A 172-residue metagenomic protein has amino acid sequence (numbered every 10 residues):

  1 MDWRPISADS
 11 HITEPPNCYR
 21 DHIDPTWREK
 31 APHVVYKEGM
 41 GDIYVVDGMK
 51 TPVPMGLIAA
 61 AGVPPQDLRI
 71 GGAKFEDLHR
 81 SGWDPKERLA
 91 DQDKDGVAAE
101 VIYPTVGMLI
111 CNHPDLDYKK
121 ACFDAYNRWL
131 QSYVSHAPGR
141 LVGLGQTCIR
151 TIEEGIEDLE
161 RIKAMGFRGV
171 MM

Functional and structural regions predicted by a protein language model:
M1-M172: Helix-coil boundary/capping segments in enzymes
